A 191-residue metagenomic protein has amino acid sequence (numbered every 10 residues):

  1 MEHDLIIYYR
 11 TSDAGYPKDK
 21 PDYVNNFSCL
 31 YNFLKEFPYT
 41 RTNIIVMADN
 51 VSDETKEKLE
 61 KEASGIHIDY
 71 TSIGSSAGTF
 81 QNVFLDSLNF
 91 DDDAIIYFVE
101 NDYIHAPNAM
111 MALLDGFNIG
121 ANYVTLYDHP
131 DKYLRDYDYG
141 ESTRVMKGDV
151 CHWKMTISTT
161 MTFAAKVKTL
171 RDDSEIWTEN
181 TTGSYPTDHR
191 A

Functional and structural regions predicted by a protein language model:
M1-N32: N-proximal low-complexity "stem/linker" segments adjacent to membrane-targeting elements
H3-L5, E36-I45, A94: Short loop->beta transition adjacent to catalytic acidic/histidine clusters or analogous donor-positioning motifs
Y9-T11, V46-N50: Short beta-strand/turn micro-motifs composed of small residues that flank or help shape donor/cofactor-binding pockets
D22-F33, A109-A112, Y185-A191: Well-ordered, non-membrane alpha-helical segments in soluble/globular domains
A48-A94: Active-site-proximal specificity loops/subdomain of glycosyltransferases
D93-I104: Short beta-strand-to-loop acidic/aromatic patch adjacent to the donor-nucleotide binding site
I104-W177: Conserved catalytic core of nucleotide-sugar-dependent glycosyltransferases
T169-D172, N180-A191: A short, conserved alpha-helix in the catalytic core of glycosyltransferases
